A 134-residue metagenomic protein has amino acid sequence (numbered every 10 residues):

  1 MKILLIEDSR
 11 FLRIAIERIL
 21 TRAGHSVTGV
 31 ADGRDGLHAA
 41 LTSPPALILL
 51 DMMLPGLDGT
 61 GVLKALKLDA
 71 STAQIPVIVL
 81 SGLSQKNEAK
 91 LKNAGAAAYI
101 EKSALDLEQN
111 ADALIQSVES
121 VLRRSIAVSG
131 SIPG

Functional and structural regions predicted by a protein language model:
E7: Conserved acidic carboxylate
I14-R18, R22: Charged docking surfaces used in two-component/phosphorelay signaling
G24-A31, A39: Short hydrophobic/Thr-rich beta-strand motif most characteristic of the beta2 strand and flanking loop of CheY-like
S43-L49, L54: Active-site beta3 strand of CheY-like receiver
P55, A73: The feature encodes the CheY-like receiver
Q109-V128: Receiver (REC) domain switch/output surface
